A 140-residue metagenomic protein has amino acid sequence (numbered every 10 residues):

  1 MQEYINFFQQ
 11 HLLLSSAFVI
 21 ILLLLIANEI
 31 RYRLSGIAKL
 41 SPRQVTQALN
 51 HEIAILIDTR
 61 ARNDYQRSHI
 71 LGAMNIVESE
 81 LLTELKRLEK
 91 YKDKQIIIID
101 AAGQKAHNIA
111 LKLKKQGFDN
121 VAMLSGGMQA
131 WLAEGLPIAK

Functional and structural regions predicted by a protein language model:
M1-K39, A48, A54, R62-Q95 (+1 more regions): Rhodanese-like catalytic fold shared by cysteine-dependent sulfurtransferases and DSP/PTP-type phosphatases
I57: Active-site flanking residues adjacent to catalytic metal/cofactor-binding acidic residues
